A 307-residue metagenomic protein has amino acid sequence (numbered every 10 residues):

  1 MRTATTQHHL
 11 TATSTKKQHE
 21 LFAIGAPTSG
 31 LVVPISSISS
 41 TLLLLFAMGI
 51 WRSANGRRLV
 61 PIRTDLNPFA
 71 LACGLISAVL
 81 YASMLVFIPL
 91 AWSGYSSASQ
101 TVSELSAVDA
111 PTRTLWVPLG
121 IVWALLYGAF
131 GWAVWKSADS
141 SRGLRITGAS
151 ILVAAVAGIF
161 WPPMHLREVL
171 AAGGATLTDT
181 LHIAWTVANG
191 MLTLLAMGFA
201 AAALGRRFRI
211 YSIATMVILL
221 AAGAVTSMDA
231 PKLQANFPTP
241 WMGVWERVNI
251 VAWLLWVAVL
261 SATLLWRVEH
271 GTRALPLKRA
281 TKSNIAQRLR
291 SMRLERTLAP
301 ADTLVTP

Functional and structural regions predicted by a protein language model:
L10, G25, V32-S36, Q287: Compositionally biased, low-complexity segments
A12-E20: Short, low-complexity, charge-dense intrinsically disordered segments
S14, S29, S36-S40, S283 (+1 more regions): Serine residues within intrinsically disordered or low-complexity segments
I24-T28, W241-M242: Membrane-interface segments at the starts/ends of alpha-helical transmembrane spans
P34-G56, P61-R267: Hydrophobic, aromatic-enriched alpha-helical segments typical of multi-pass transmembrane helices
L59, E269, R273-L275, A301-P307: Short, charged juxtamembrane terminal tails flanking transmembrane helices
G271-R296: Short, highly charged, low-complexity non-transmembrane loops/tails of multi-pass membrane proteins
